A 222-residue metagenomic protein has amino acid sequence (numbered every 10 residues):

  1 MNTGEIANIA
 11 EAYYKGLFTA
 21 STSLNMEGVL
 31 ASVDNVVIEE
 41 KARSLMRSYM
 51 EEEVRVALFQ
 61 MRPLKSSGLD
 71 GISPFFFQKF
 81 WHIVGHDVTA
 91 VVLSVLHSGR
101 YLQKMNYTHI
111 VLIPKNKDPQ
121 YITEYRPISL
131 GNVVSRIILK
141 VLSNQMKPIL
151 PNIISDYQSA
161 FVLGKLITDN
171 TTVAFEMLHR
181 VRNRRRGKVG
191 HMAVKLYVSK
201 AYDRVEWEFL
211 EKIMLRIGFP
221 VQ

Functional and structural regions predicted by a protein language model:
M1-T123, S129, I137: Surface-exposed loop/turn segments and immediately adjacent short secondary-structure elements within folded domains
G4, V29, T123-Y125, V141-N144 (+3 more regions): Short coil/turn segments at secondary-structure boundaries
M26, G218-Q222: Short, surface-exposed acidic
Y49, F80-W81, P114-K117, N132-V134 (+3 more regions): Residues that form ligand- and interface-recognition hot spots within folded domains
P63, I72-F80, Q158-L166, V194-A201: Conserved short loop/turn motifs at secondary-structure junctions
L64-I72, Y121-L130, T171-L215: Conserved catalytic palm subdomain of right-hand nucleotidyl-transferase polymerases, strongest for RNA-directed enzymes
T123-I154, T168-L178, S199, Q222: Conserved pre-motif C helix in the palm subdomain of viral-like polymerases
Q145-Q158, R182-R186, H191: Active-site palm subdomain of RNA-directed nucleic acid polymerases
